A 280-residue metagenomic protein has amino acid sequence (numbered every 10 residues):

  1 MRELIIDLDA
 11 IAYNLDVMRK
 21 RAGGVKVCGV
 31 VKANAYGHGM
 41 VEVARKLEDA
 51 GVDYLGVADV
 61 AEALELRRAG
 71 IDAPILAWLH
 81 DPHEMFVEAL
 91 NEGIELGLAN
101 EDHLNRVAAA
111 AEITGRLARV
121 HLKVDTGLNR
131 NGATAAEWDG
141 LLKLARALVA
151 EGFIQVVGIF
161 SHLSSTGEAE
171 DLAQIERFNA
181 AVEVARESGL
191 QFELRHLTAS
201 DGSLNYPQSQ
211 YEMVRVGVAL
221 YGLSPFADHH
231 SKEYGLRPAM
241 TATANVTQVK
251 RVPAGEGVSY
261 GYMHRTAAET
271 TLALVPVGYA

Functional and structural regions predicted by a protein language model:
M1-E95, A108-A109, Q155: A charged N-terminal "starter" segment
C28, G56, L76, G97 (+4 more regions): Structural detector of well-ordered beta-strand residues that form the stable sheet scaffold of enzyme domains
A33-V41, R45-A50, L104-N105, A109-R119 (+2 more regions): Active-site loop/helix belt of alpha/beta enzymes
A58, W78, A99, T198 (+1 more regions): Replace "coordinates the UDP/GDP/TDP-sugar" with "coordinates nucleotide-activated sugar donors
D59, N100-E101, V124, V218 (+1 more regions): Short secondary-structure boundary segments
V60-E62, H80, E101-D102, S164 (+1 more regions): Short, ordered loop/turn segments at secondary-structure junctions
D72-D81, E95-A99, R116-K123, V214-R215: Short hydrophobic/aromatic-enriched beta-strand-loop microsegments
A239-A280: Functionally critical, mid-to-C-terminal surface segments that flank or help form catalytic/ligand
